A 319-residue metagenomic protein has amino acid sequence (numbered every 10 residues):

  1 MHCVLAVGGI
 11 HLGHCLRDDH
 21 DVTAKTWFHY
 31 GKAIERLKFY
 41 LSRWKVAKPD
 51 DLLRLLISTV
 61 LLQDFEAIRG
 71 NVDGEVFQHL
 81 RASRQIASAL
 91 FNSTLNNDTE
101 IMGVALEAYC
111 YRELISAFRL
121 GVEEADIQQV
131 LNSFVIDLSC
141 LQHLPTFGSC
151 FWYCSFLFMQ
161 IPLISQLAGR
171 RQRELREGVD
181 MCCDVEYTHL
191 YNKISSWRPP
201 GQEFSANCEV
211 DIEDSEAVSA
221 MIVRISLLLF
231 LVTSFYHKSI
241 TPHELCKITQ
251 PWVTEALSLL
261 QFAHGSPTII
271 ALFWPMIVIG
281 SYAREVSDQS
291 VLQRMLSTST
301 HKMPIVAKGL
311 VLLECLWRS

Functional and structural regions predicted by a protein language model:
H2, L56, M102-G103, E107 (+2 more regions): Start-of-helix signal in alpha-solenoid helical-repeat scaffolds, especially tetratricopeptide repeats
C3-V22, F28-D73, S83-A89, E107-A117 (+5 more regions): Hydrophobic/aromatic-rich effector regions of fungal transcription factors
L16-V22, G121-S297, H301, L313: Cytosolic regulatory protein-protein interaction regions
D21-K25, H29, E75-A82, I101 (+2 more regions): Short acidic-hydrophobic sequence patches enriched in Asp/Glu that either
V60-G169: Acidic/serine-rich, low-complexity amphipathic helices located in mid- to C-terminal regulatory regions
T94-I101, S215, A307-L312: Acidic, Ser/Thr-rich low-complexity linear motifs
T300-S319: C-terminal, low-complexity intrinsically disordered regions in eukaryotic proteins
